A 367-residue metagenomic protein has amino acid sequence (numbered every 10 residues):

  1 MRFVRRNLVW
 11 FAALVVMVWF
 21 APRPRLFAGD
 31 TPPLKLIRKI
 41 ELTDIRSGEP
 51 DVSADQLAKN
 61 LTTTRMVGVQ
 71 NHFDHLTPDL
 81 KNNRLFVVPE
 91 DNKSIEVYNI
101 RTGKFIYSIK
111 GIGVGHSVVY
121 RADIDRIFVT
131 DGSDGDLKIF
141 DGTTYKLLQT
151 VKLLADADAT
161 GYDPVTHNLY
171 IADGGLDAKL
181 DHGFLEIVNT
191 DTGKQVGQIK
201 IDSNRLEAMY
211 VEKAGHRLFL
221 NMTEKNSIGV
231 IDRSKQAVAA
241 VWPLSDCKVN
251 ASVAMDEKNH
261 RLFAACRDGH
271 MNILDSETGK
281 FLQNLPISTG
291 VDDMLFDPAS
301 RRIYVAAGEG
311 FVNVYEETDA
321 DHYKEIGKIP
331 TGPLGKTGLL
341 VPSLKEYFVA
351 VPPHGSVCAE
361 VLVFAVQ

Functional and structural regions predicted by a protein language model:
M1-F11: Bacterial N-terminal signal peptides that target proteins for export
V9-F20: Hydrophobic helical h-region of N-terminal Sec-dependent signal peptides in bacterial secretory/periplasmic proteins
V18-Q367: Predominantly soluble domains enriched in secretory-pathway, periplasmic, or organellar proteins
